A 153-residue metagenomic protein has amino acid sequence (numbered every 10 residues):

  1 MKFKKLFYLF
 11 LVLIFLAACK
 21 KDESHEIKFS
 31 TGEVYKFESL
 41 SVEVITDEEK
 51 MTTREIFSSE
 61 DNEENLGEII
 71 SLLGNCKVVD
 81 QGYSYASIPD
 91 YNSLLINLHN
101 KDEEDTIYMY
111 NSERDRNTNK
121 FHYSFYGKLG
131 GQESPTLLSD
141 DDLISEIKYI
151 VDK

Functional and structural regions predicted by a protein language model:
M1-F7: Bacterial N-terminal signal peptides that target proteins for export
F15-A18: C-terminal motif of bacterial Sec signal peptides marking the signal peptidase cleavage site
K20-K153: Function-determining sites in protein domains
